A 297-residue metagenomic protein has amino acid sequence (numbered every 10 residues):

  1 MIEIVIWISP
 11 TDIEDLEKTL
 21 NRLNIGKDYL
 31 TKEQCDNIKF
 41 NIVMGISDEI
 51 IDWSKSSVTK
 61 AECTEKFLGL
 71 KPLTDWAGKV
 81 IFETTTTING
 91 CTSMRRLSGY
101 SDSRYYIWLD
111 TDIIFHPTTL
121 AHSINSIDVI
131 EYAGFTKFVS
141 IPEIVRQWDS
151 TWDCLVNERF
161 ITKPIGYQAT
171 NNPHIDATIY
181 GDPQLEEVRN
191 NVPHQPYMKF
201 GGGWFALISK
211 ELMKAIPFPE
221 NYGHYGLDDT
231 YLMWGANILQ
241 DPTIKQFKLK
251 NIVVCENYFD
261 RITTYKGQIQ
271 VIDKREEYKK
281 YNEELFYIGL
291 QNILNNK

Functional and structural regions predicted by a protein language model:
I2-V5, Y231: Cell-envelope/extracellular polymer assembly enzymes that use nucleotide-activated donors
D12-T31: Short, well-formed alpha-helical segments that are part of the catalytic scaffolds of diverse glycosyltransferases
Q34-D52, E83: Short beta-strand/loop segment that forms part of the nucleotide-sugar
E65-I88: Conserved donor nucleotide-binding strand/loop of the catalytic core
T85-Y100: Glycine-rich, basic loop-to-helix element that forms the pyrophosphate-binding segment of sugar-nucleotide handling
R104-I114: Short beta-strand-to-loop acidic/aromatic patch adjacent to the donor-nucleotide binding site
H116, H122-P217: Conserved catalytic core of nucleotide-sugar-dependent glycosyltransferases
H194-P196, F200-G202, K210, F218-K297: C-terminal catalytic/acceptor-binding lobe
